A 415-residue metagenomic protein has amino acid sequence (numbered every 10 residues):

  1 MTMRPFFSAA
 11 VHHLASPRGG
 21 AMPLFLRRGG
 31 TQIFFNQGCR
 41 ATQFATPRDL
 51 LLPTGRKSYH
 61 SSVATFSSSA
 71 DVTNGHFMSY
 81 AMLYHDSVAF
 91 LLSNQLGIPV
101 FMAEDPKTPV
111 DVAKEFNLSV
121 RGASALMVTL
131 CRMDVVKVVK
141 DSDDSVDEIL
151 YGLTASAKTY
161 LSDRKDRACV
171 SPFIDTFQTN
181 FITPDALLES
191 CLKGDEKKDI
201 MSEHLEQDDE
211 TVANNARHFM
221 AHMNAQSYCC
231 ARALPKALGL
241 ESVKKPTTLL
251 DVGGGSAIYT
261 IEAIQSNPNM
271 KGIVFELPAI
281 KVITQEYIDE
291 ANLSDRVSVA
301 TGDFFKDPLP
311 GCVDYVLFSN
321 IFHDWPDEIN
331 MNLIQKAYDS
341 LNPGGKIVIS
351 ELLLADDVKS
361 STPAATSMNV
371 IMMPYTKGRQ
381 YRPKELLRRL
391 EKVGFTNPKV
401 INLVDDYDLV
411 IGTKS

Functional and structural regions predicted by a protein language model:
M1-C39: N-terminal chloroplast transit peptides
P23, T46-P47, T54: Short polybasic linear motifs
G55-S68: N-terminal mitochondrial targeting presequences
D71-V110, K114-T247: Conserved Class I S-adenosyl-L-methionine-dependent methyltransferase catalytic core
D166-S361, Y407-D408: Conserved adenosyl
V348-V393, P398-K399: C-terminal alpha-helical "lid/dimerization" subdomain adjacent to the S-adenosyl-L-methionine
G394-S415: Core SAM-dependent methyltransferase catalytic element
